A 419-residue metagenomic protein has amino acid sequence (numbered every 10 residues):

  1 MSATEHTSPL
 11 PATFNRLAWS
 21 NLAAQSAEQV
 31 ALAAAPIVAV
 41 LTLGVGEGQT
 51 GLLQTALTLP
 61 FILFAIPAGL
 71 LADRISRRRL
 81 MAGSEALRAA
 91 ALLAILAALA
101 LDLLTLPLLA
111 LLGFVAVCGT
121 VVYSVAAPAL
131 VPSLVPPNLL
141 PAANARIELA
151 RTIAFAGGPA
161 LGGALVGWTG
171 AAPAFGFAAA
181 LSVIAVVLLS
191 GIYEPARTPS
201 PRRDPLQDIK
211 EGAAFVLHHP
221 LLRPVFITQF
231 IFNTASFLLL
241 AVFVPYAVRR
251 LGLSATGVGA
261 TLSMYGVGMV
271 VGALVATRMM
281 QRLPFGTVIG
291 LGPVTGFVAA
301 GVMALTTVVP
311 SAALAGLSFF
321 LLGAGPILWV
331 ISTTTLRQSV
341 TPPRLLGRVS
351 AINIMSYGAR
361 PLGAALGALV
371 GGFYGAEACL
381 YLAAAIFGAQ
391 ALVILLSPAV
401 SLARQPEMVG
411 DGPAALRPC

Functional and structural regions predicted by a protein language model:
M1-C419: Alpha-helical transmembrane-bundle signature of multi-pass membrane transport and export proteins
